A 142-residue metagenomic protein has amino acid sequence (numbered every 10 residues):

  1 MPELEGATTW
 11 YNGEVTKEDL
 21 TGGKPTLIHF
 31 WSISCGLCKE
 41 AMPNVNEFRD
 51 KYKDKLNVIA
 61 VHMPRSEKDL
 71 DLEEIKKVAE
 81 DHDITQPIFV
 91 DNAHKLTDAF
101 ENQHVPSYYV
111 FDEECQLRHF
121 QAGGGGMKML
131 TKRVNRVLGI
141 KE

Functional and structural regions predicted by a protein language model:
E3-T26, D50: A short beta-strand-turn-helix
L27-I28, V58: Hydrophobic beta-strand anchors of alpha/beta hydrolase catalytic cores
F30-E47: Conserved redox-active cysteine motifs that mediate thiol-disulfide chemistry, especially di-cysteine Cys-X(1-2)-Cys
N46-D50, K76: A structural alpha-helix within SAM-dependent methyltransferase catalytic domains
D50-K53, E80-D83, Q116, N135 (+1 more regions): Sec-exported extracytoplasmic/periplasmic mature domains
L56-L70, I84-A93: Thiol-based oxidoreductase modules, predominantly thioredoxin-like and allied folds used for disulfide exchange
K76-F111: Short, internal strand/loop/helix patches that form the active-site neighborhood or redox-interaction surface
V110-E142: Thiol-/selenol-based redox modules, centered on thioredoxin-like and closely related oxidoreductase domains
